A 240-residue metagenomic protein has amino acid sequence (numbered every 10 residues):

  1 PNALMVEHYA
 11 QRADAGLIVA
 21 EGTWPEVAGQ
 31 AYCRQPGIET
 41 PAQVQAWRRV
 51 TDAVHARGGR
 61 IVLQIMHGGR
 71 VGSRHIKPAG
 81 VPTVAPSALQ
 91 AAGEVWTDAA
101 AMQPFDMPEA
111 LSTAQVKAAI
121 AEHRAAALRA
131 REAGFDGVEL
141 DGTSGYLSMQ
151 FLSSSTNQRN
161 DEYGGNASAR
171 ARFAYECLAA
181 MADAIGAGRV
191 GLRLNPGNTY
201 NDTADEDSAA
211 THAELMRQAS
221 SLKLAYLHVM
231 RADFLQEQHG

Functional and structural regions predicted by a protein language model:
P1-G240: Flavin-dependent oxidoreductase catalytic cores
